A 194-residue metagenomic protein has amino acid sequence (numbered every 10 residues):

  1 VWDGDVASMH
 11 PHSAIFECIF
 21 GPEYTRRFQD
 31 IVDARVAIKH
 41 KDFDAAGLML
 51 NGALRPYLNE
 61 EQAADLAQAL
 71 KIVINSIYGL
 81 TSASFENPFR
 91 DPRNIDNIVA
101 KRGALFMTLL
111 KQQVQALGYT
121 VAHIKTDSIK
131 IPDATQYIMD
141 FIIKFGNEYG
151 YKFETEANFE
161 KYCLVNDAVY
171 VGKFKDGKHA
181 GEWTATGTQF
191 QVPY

Functional and structural regions predicted by a protein language model:
V1-Y194: Conserved acidic
